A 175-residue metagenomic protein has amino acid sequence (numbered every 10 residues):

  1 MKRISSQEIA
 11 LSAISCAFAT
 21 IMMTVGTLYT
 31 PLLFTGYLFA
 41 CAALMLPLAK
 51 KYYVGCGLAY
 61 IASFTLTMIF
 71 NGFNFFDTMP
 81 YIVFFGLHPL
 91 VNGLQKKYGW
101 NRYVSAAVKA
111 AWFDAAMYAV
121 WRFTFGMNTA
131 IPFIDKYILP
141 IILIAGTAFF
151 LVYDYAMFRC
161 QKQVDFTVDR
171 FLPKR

Functional and structural regions predicted by a protein language model:
K2-A49, V54-G55: Hydrophobic transmembrane alpha-helices
S5, K136-R175: Alpha-helical transmembrane segments and their cytosolic interface
I9-I14, T35, G57-I61, T78-M79 (+2 more regions): Hydrophobic alpha-helical transmembrane segments
T24-L33, F64-L94: Interfacial aromatic-anchored transmembrane helix boundaries in multi-pass membrane proteins
P47-A59, K96-R102: Membrane-helix interface "capping/anchor" motifs
Y81-Y118: Short helix-perturbing small/polar motifs within transmembrane alpha-helices
A110-G126, T147, L151, Y155: Mid-bilayer segments of alpha-helical transmembrane spans in multi-pass integral membrane proteins that mediate
F123-Y137: Membrane-interface helix termini and inter-helical loops of multi-pass transporters
